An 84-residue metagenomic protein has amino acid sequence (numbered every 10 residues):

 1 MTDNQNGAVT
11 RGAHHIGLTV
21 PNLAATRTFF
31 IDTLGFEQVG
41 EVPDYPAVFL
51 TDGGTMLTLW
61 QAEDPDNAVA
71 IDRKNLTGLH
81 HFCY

Functional and structural regions predicted by a protein language model:
M1-A24, L79-Y84: N-terminal beta-strand motif that seeds the catalytic metal site of vicinal oxygen chelate
T2-D3, D64-A70: A short, acidic/glycine-rich surface segment
T19-E63: Core segments of cupin and vicinal oxygen chelate
G40-E41, A70-K74: Short histidine-centered beta-strand/loop micro-motifs that create catalytic or ligand/metal-coordination sites
A47, D66-V69, G78-L79: Short, surface-exposed, polar/charged, turn-prone segments marking secondary-structure boundaries
Q61, D72-F82: Helix-adjacent hinge/juxtasegments
